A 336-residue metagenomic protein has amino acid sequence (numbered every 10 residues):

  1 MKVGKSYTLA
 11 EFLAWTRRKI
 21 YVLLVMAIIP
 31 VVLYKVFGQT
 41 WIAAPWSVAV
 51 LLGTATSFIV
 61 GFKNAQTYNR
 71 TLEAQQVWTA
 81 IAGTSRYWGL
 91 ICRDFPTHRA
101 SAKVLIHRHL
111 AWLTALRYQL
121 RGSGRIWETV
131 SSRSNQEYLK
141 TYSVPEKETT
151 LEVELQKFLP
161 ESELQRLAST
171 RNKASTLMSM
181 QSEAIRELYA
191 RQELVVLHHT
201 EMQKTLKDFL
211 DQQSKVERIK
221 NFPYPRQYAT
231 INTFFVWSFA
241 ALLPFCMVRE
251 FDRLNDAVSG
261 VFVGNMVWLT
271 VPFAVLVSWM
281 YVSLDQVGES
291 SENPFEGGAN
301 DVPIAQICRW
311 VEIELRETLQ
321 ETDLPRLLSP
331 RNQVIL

Functional and structural regions predicted by a protein language model:
M1-S85, D94-H98, D256, F262 (+4 more regions): N-terminal juxtamembrane/topogenic regions of multi-pass membrane proteins
K2-W15, L194-L197, F209-F234, E296 (+1 more regions): Membrane-interface, cytosolic juxtamembrane amphipathic helix immediately N-terminal to a transmembrane helix, enriched
I42, T71, F95-K103, V195-H199 (+1 more regions): Short, surface-exposed loop/turn segments at secondary-structure junctions
G89-C92, L113-L120, G124, I185 (+6 more regions): A structural signal for well-ordered alpha-helices, especially hydrophobic packing surfaces of coiled-coils
R93-E193: Long amphipathic alpha-helical segments that form oligomerization/scaffold cores
H109, T176-L188, L197-K220: Cytosol/matrix-facing amphipathic helices and coiled-coil assembly/linker segments of eukaryotic membrane proteins
I231-E250, V275, W279: Bilayer-spanning, highly hydrophobic alpha-helical transmembrane segments
A274-S278, E289-V302: A hydrophobic, small-residue-rich beta->alpha segment in the mid-to-C-terminal subdomain of diverse proteins
